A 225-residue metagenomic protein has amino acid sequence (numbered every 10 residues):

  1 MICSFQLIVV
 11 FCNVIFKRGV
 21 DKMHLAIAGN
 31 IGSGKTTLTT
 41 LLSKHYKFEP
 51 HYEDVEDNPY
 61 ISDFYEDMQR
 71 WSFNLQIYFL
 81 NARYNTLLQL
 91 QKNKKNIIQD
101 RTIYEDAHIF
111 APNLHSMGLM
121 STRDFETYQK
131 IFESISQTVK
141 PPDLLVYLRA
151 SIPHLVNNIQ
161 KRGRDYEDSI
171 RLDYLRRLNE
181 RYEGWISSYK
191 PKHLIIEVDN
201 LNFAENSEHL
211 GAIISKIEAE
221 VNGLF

Functional and structural regions predicted by a protein language model:
C3-K22: Short, Lys/Arg-enriched N-terminal segments with co-localized hydrophobic residues within the first ~10-30 amino acids
I27: Hydrophobic anchor at the beta1->P-loop junction of P-loop NTPases
N30: P-loop (Walker A) phosphate-binding loop of NTP-binding proteins
K35: Conserved lysine of the Walker
K44-A82: Conserved substrate/cofactor phosphate-moiety recognition/catalytic segment in nucleotide-dependent phosphotransferases
I109-R181: A glycine- and Lys/Arg-enriched "phosphate-lid" helix/loop adjacent to the NTP-binding pocket of small-molecule kinases
V156-F225: NTP-dependent small-molecule kinase module
